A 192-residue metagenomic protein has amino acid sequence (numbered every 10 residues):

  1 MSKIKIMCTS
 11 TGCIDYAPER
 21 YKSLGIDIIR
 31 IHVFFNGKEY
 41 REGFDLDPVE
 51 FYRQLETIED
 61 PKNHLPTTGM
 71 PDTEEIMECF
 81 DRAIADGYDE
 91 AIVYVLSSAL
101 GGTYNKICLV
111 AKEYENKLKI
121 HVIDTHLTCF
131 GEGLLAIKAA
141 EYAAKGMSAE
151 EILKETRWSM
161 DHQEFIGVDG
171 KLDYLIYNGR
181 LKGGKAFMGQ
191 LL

Functional and structural regions predicted by a protein language model:
K3-K5, S10-D27, I31-K38, D86 (+5 more regions): Mixed-charge interfacial surface used for oligomerization/domain docking and macromolecular partner engagement
K38-V93, S98-G101, N105-K106, K112-E113: Class I S-adenosyl-L-methionine
